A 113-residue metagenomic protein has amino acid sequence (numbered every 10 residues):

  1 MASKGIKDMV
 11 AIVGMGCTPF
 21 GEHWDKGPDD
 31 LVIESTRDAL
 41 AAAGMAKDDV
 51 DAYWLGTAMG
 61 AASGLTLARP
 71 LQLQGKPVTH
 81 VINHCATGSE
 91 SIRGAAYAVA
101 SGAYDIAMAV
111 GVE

Functional and structural regions predicted by a protein language model:
M1-T79, A100-S101, G111-E113: Conserved "HGTGT" condensation-loop signature of ketosynthase/thiolase-family condensing enzymes that catalyze
N83-E113: Active-site-proximal alpha-helical scaffold in enzymes
